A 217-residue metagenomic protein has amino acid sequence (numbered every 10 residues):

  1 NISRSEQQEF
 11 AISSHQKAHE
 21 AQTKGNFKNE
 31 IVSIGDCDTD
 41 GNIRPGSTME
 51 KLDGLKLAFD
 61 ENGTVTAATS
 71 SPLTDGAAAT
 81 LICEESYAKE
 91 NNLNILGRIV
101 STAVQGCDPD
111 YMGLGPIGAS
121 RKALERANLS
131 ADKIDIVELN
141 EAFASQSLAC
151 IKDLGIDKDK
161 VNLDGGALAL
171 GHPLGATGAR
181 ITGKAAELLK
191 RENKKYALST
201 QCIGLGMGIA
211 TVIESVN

Functional and structural regions predicted by a protein language model:
N1, N92, N128-S130, G155 (+1 more regions): Glycine-centered helix-boundary capping/hinge motifs
N1-N26, T80-S86, I151, P173-K194 (+1 more regions): Active-site-proximal alpha-helical scaffold in enzymes
N1-S3, F10, N62-L73, D135-A142 (+2 more regions): Cysteine-centered functional microenvironments
E6-E90, D153, K158-K160: N-terminal extracellular/periplasmic Venus flytrap/periplasmic-binding protein-like
E30, C37, V100-A169: Active-site pocket-lining segment
E50-L114, G118, G183-K184, K190-A197 (+1 more regions): Condensing-enzyme catalytic core mediating Claisen C-C bond formation in acyl metabolism
M207-I209: Short C-terminal tail/terminal secondary-structure segment of NAD(P)H-dependent dehydrogenase/reductase domains
S215-N217: Generic C-terminal helix-cap and adjacent flexible tail
